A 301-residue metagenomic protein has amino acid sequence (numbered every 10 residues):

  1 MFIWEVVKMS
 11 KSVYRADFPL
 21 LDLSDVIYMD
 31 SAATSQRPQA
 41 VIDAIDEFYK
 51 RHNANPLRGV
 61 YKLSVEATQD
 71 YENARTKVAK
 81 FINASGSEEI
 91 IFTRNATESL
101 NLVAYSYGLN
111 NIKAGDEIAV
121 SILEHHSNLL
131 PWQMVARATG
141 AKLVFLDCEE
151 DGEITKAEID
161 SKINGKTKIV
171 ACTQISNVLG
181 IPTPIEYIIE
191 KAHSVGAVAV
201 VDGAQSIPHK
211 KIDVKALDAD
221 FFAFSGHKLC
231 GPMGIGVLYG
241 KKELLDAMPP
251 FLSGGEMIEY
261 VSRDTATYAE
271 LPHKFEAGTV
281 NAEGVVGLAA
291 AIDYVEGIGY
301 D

Functional and structural regions predicted by a protein language model:
F2-D301: Pyridoxal 5′-phosphate
